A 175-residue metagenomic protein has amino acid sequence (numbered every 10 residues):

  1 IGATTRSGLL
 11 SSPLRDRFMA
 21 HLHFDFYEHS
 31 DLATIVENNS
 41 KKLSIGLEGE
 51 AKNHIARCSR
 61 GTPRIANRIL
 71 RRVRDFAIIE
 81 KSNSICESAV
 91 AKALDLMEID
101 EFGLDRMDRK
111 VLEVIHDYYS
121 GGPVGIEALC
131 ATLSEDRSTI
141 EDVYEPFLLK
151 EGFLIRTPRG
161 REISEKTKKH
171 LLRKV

Functional and structural regions predicted by a protein language model:
I1-T5: Structural recognition of the conserved hydrophobic beta-strand(s) that form the central parallel beta-sheet of P-loop
L9-R57, N67-R68: Conserved AAA+ ATPase core "coupling" helix
S12-L14, C58, S82, E101-L104 (+3 more regions): Replace "in large, NTP-powered and nucleic-acid-processing enzymes" with "in large, NTP-powered factors and other
E48-G49, S59-R74, N83-C86, L104-R106 (+2 more regions): The conserved phosphate-sensing helix
K52, L70, D75-E98, D108 (+1 more regions): Conserved C-terminal helix/linker of AAA+ ATPases
K52-C58, R64-I79, K110-E113, E127-A128 (+1 more regions): C-terminal helical "lid" of AAA+/P-loop NTPase domains
D95-P123: Winged-helix-like regulatory helical subdomains adjacent to P-loop NTPase cores
I115-V175: Terminal-proximal interaction/regulatory segments of ATP-powered molecular machines
